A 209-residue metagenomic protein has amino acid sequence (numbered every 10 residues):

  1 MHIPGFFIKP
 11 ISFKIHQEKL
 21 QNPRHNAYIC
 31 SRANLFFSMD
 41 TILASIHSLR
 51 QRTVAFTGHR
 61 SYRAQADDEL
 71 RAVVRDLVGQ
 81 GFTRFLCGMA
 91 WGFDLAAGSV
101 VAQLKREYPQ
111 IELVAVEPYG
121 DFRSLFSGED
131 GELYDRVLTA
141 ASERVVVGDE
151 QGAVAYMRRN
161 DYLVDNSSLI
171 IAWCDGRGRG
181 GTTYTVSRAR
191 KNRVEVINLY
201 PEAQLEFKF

Functional and structural regions predicted by a protein language model:
K14, Q21, H25-I29, L35 (+2 more regions): Short, positively charged and aromatic/hydrophobic N-terminal segments
R32-A33, W91: A composition-driven signal for long, intrinsically disordered, charge-rich low-complexity tracts
D40-F209: Acidic/glycine-enriched connector segments
